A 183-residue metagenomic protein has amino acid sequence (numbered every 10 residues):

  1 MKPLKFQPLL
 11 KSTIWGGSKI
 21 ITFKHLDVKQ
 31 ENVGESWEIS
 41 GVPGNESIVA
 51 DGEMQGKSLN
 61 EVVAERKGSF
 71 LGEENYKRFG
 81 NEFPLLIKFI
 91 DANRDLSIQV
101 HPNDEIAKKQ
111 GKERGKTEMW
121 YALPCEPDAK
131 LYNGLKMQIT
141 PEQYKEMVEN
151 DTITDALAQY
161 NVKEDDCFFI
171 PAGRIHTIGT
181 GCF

Functional and structural regions predicted by a protein language model:
M1-I139: Transition-metal
G72, D128-E164: A short beta-strand-loop-beta hairpin characteristic of the jelly-roll/cupin
G80-E82, G115, T152-D155, N161 (+1 more regions): Short solvent-exposed loop/turn micro-motifs enriched in small/polar/acidic residues
T117, G181-F183: Short edge beta-strand segments in beta-sheet-rich domains
V162-G181: Conserved metal-binding segment of the jelly-roll/cupin
